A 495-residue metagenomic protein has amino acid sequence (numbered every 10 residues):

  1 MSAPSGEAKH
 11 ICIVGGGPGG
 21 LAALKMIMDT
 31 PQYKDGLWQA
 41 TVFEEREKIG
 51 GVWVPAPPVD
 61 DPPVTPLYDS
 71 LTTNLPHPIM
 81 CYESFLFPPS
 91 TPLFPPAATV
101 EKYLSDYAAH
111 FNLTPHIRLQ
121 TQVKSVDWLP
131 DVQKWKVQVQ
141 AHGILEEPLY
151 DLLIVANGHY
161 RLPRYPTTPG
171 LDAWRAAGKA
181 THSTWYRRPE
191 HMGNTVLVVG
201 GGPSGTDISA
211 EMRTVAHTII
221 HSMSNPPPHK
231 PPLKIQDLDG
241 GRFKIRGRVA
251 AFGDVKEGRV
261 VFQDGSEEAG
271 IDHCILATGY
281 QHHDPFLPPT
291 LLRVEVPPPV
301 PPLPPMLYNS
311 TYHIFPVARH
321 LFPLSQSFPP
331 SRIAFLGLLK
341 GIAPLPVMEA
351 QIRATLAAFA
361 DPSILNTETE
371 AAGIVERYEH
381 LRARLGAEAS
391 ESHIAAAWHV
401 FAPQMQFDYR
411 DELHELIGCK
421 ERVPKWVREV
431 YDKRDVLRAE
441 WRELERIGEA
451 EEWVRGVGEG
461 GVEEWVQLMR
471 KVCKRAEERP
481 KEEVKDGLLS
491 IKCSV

Functional and structural regions predicted by a protein language model:
A8-T41, G205-A210: N-terminal Rossmann-like FAD-binding beta1-loop-alpha1 element of flavoenzymes
V14, V123, E147-R161, L197-V199 (+1 more regions): Short hydrophobic core segments
M28-D60, I220-H229: Glycine-rich FAD pyrophosphate-binding loop
E45-D106, H110, P130-V132, G373-E415: Glycine-rich active-site loop/strand segments that organize a redox cofactor
Y82, V196-V198, R319-I342: Short FAD-binding loop at a beta-strand-to-alpha-helix junction that anchors the flavin cofactor in diverse
S84, P88-S90, P96-V100, A109 (+4 more regions): Glycine-rich dinucleotide-binding loop and its adjacent helix/turn
R213-P301, A358-A402, Q406: A Rossmann-like FAD-binding core segment of flavoenzymes
R332-V495: C-terminal, flexible cofactor-proximal segment of oxidoreductases
